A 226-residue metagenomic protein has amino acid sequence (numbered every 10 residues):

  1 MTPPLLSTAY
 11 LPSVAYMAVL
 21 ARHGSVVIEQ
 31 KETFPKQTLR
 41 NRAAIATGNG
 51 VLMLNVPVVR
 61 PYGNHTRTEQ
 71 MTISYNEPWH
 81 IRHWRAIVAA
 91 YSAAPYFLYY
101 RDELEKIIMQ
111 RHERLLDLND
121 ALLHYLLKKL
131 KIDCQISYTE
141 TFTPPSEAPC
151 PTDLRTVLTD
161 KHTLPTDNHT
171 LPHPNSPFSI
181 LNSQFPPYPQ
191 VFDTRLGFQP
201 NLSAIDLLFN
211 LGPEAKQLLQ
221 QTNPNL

Functional and structural regions predicted by a protein language model:
M1-L226: Residues lining hydrophobic/aromatic ligand-binding pockets adjacent to catalytic sites
